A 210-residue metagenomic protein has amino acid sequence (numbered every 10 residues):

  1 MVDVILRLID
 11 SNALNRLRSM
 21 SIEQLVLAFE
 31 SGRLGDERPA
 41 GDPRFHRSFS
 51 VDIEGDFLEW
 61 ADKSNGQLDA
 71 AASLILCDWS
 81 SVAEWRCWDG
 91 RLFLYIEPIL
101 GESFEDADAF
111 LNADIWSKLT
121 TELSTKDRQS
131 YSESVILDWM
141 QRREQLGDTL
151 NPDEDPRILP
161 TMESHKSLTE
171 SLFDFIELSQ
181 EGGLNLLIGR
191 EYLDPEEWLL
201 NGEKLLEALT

Functional and structural regions predicted by a protein language model:
M1-T210: Acidic (Asp/Glu-rich) sequence patches and key acidic residues that form negatively charged surfaces used
